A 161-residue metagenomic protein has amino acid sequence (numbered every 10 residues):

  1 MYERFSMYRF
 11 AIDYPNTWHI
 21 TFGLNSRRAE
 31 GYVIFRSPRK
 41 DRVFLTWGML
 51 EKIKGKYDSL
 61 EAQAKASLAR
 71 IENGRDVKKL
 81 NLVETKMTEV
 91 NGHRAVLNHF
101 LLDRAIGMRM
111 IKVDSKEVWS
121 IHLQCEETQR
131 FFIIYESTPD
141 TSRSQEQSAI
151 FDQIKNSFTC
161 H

Functional and structural regions predicted by a protein language model:
M1-A29: N-terminal "mature-domain start" segment
Y2-E3, D114, I150: Short hydrophobic/aromatic segments of transmembrane alpha-helices and their interfaces
R9, D58-A62, Q145-A149: Soluble non-cytosolic domains of exported or imported proteins
P15, S37, P139: Residue-level recognition of the GNAT/N-acetyltransferase active site
N16-T17, E84, L97, N156-S157: Extracellular/lumenal ectodomain signal focusing on beta-strand-rich modules and carbohydrate-recognition contexts
W18, T128-H161: Surface-exposed amphipathic alpha-helical segments
G23-I133: Conserved polar/disulfide-associated segments of primarily extracytoplasmic proteins
